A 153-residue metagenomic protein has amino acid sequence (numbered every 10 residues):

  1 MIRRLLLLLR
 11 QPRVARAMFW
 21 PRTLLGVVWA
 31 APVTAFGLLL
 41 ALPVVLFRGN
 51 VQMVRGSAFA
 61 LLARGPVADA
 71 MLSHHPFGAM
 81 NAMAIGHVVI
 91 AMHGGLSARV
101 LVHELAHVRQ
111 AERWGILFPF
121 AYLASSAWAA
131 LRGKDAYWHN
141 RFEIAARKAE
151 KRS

Functional and structural regions predicted by a protein language model:
R4-M80, A91, P119-S153: Metalloprotease/metallohydrolase-associated module, dominated by Zn2+-dependent proteases
F77-L101, E112: Short pre-active-site segment immediately N-terminal to the catalytic Zn-binding motif
V100, E104, W138-H139: Hydrophobic alpha-helical transmembrane segments and immediately flanking/interface helices in integral membrane
V100, H107-V108, A124-A129: Generic alpha-helical propensity signal that fires on short helical segments and nearby coil/disordered stretches
L105-Y122: Catalytic Zn2+-binding segment of zinc metalloproteases
